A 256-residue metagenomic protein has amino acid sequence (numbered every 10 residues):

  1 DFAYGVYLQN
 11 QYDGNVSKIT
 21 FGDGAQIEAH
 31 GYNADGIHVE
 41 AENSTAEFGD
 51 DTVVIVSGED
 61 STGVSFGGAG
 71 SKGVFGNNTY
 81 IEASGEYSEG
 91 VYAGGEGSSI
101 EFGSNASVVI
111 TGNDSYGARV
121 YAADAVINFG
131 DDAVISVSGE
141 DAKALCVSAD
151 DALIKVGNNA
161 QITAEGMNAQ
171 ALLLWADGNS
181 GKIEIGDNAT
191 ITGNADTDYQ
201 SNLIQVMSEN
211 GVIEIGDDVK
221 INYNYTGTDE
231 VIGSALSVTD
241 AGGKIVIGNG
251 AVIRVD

Functional and structural regions predicted by a protein language model:
D1-A34, H38-S88, Y92-S115, R119-A169 (+1 more regions): Surface-exposed loop/turn motifs in large extracellular/passenger domains
